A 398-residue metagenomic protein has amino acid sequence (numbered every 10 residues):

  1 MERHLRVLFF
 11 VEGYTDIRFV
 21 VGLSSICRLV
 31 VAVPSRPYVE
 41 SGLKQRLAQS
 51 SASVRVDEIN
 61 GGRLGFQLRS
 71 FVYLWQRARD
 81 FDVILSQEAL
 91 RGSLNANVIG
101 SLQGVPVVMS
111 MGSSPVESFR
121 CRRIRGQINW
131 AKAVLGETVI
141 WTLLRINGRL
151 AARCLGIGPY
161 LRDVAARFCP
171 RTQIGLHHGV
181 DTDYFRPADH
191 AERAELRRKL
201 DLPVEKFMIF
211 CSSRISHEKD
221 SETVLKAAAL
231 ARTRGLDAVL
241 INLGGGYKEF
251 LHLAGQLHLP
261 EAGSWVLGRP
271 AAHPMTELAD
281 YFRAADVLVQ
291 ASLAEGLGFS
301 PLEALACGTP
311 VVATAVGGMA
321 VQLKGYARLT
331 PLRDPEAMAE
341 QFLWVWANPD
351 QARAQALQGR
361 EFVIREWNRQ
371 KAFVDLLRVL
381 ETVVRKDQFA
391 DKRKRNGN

Functional and structural regions predicted by a protein language model:
M1-A52, N398: N-terminal subdomain of nucleotide-sugar transferases
W75, A133-C154: Membrane-proximal helix-turn-helix segments that form the acceptor-binding/catalytic region of lipid-linked
A89, L293: Aromatic "clamp/platform" in nucleotide-sugar-dependent glycosyltransferases that forms part of the donor/acceptor
P203-K219, L225-A228, I241: Conserved donor-binding/catalytic core segment of Leloir-type glycosyltransferases
L251-A272: Nucleotide-activated donor-binding/catalytic signature segment of Leloir-type glycosyltransferases, i.e., the conserved
D280-A285: Short alpha-helical donor nucleotide-sugar binding micro-motif in glycosyltransferases
P310-A313: Short hydrophobic beta-strand element within catalytic cores of glycosyltransferases and related nucleotide-activated
A327-P335, W344-P349: Conserved acidic donor-binding segment of nucleotide-sugar-dependent glycosyltransferases
